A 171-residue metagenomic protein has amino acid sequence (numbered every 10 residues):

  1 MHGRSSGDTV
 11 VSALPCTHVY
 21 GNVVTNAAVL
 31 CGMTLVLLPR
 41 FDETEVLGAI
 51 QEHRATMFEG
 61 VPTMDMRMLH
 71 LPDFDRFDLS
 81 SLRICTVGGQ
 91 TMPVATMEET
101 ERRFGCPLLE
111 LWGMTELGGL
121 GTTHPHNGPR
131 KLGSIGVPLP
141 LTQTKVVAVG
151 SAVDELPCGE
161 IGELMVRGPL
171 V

Functional and structural regions predicted by a protein language model:
M1-T9, T17-M57, L71: Conserved AMP-binding/adenylation subdomain of ANL enzymes
T9, R83-I84, E163: Residues that mark the start of a beta-strand
L14, F41-D42, T63, T91-M92 (+1 more regions): Short beta->alpha linker loops
L30, A55-G60, L69-R130, Q143: Gly/Ser/Thr-rich phosphate-binding loop
Q90, P169-L170: Glycine-/small-residue-rich beta->alpha transition segments that form the dinucleotide
H126, G133-L139, E155: Short Gly/Pro-enriched turn/cap motifs at secondary-structure boundaries
K145-V166: Conserved beta-loop-beta connector loops within the AMP-binding
